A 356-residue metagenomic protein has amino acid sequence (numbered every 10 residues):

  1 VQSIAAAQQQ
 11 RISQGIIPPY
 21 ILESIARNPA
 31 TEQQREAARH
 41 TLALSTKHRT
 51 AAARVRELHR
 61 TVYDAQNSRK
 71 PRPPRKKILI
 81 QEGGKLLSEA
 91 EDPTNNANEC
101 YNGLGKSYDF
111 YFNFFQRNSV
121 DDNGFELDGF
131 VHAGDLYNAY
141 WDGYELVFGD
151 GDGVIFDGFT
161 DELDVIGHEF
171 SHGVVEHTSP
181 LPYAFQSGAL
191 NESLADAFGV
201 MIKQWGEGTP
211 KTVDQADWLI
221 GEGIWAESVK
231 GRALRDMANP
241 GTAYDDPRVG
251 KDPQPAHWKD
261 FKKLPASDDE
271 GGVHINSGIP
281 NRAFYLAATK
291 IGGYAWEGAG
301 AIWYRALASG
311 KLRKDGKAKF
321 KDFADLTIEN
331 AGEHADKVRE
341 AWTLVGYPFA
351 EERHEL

Functional and structural regions predicted by a protein language model:
V1-D164, G173-L356: Zymogen propeptides/activation segments of proteases
